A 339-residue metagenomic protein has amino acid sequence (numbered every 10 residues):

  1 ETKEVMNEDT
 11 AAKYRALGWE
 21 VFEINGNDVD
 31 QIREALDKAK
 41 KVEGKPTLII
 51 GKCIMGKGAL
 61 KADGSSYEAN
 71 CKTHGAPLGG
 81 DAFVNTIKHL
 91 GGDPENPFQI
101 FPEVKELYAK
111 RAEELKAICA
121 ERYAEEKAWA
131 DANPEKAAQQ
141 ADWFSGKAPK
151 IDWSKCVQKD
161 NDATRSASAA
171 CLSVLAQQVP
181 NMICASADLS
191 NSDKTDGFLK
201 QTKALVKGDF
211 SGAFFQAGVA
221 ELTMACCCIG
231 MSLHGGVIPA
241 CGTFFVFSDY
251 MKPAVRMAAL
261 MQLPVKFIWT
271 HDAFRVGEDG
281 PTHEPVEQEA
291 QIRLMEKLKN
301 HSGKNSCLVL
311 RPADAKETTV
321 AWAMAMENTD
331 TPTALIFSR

Functional and structural regions predicted by a protein language model:
E1-A109, G280, L294, L298-R339: Glycine-rich ThDP/TPP pyrophosphate-binding loop and its adjacent helix/strand module within ThDP-dependent enzymes
K105-R339: Thiamine diphosphate
